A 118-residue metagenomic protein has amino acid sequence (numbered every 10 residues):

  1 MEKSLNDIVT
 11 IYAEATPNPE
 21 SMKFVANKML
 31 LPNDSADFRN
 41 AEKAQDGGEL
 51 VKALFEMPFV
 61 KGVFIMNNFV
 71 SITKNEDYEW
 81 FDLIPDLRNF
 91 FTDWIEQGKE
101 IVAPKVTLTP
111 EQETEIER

Functional and structural regions predicted by a protein language model:
M1-R118: Domain-level signature for proteins that mediate thiol-based redox and metal-cofactor handling
